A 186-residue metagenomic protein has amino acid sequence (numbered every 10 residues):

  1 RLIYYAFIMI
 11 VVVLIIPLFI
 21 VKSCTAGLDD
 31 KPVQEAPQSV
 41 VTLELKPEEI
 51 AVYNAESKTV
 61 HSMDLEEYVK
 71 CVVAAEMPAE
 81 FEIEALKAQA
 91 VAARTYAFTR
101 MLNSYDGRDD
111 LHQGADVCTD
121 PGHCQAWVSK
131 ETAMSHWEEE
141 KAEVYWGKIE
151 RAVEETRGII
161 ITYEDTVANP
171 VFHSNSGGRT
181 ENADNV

Functional and structural regions predicted by a protein language model:
R1-V186: Conserved, single-site charged/polar hotspot
